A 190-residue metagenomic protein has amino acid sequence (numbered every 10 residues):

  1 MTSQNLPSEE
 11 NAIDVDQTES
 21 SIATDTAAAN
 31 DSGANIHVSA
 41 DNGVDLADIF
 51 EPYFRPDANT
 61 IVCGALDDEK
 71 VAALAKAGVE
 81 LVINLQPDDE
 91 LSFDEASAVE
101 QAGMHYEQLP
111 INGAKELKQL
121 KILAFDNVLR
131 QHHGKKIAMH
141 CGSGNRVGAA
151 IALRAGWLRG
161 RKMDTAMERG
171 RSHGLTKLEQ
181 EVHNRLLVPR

Functional and structural regions predicted by a protein language model:
T2-I137, A152-R190: Cys-dependent protein tyrosine phosphatase-like superfamily
I137-A149: A phosphate-binding catalytic loop at a beta-strand-loop-alpha-helix junction that coordinates phosphoryl groups
